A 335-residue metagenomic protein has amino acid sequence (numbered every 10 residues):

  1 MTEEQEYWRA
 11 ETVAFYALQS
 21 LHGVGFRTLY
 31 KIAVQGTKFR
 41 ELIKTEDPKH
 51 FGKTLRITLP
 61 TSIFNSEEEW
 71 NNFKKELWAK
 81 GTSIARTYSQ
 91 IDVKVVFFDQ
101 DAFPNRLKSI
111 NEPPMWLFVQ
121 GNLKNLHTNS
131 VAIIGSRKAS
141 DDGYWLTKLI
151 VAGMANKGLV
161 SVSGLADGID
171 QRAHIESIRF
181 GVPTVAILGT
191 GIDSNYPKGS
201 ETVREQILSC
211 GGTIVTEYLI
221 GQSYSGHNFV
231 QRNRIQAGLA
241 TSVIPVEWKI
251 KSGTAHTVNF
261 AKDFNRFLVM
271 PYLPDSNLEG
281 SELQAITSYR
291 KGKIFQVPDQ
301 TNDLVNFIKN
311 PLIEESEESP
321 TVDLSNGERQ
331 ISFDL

Functional and structural regions predicted by a protein language model:
M1-D99, T287: Short, small/acidic-rich helices and loops at N termini and domain boundaries of DNA replication/processing enzymes
T2-R9, F98-L335: Glycine-biased, small-residue-rich flexible motifs in mid-sequence functional cores and linkers
